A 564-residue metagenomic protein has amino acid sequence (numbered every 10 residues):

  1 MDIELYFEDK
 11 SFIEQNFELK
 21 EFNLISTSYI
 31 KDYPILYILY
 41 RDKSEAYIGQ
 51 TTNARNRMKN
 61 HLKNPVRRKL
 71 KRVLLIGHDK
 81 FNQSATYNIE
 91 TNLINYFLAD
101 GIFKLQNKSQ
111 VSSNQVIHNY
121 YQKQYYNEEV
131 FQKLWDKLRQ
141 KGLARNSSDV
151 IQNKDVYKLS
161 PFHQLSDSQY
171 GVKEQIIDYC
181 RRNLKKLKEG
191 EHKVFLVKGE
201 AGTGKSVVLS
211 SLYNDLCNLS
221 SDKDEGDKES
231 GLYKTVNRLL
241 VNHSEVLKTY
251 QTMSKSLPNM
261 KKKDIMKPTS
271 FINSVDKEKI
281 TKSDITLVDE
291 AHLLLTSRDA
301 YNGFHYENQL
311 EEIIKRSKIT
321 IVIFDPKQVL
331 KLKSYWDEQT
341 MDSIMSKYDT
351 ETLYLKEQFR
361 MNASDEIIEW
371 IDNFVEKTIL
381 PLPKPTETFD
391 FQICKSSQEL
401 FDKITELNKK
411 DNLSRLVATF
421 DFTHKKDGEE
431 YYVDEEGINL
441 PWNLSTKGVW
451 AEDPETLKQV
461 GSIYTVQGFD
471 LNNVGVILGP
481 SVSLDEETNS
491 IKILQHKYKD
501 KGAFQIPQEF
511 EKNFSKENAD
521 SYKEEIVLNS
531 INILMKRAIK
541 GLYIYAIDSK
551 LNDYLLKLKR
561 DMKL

Functional and structural regions predicted by a protein language model:
M1-N56, N60: GIY-YIG nuclease catalytic motif and its immediate N-terminal context
P34-I38, A54-L143: Structure-specific nucleic-acid interaction/processing domains
P161-K193: N-terminal pre-P-loop "Q-motif" helix
K205: Conserved lysine of the Walker
V208, L212: Hydrophobic positions on the alpha1 helix immediately C-terminal to the Walker A/P-loop
L287-Y354: Signature of the SF2 helicase/ATPase Hel1-core->accessory helical subdomain module
I321, F469-L564: C-terminal accessory regions
K331-W336, T350-E369, E376-S490: Conserved helicase/translocase motor-coupling segment
